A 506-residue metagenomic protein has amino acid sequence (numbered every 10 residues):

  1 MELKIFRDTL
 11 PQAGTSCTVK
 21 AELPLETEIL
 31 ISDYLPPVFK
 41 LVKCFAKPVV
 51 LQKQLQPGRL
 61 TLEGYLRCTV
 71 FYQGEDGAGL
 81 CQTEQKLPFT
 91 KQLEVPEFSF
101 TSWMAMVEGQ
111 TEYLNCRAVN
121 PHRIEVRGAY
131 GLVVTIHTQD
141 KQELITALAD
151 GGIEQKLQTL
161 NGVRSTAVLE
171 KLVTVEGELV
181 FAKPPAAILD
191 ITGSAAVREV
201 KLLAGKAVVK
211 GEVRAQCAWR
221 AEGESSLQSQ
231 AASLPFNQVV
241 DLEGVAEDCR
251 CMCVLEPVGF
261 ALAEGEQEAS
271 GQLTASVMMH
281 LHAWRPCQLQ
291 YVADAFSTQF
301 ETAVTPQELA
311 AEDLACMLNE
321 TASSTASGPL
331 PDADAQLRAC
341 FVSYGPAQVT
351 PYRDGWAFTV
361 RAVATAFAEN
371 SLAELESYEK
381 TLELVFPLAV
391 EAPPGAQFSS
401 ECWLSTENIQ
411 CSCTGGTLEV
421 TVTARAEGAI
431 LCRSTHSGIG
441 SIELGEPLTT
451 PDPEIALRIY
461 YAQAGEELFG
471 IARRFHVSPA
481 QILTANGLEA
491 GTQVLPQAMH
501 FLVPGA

Functional and structural regions predicted by a protein language model:
M1-P447, P451-E454: Membrane-lipid interaction segments
K53, G128, W356, A462 (+2 more regions): Functionally constrained cores in energy, signaling, and assembly domains
G58, G205, Y460, T492-Q493: Residue "hotspots" at secondary-structure boundaries inside conserved domains
I439-Y461, P496-A506: Surface-exposed, interaction-prone regions with an acidic/low-complexity signature
A462, L468-T484: Short alpha-helical segments in extracytoplasmic peptidoglycan/chitin-binding modules and envelope-associated proteins
V477-A506: Extracellular LysM carbohydrate-binding repeats and other cell-envelope/extracellular binding modules
